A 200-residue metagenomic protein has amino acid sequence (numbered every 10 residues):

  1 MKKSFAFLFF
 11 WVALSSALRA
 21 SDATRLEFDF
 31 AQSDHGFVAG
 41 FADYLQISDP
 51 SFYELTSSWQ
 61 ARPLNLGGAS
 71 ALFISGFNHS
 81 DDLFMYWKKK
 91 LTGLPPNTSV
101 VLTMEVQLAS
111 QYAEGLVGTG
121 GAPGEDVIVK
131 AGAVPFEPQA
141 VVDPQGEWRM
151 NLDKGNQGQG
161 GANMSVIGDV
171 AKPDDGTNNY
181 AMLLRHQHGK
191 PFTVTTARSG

Functional and structural regions predicted by a protein language model:
A6-S16: Bacterial N-terminal signal peptides
S21-F52: Extracellular carbohydrate-recognition regions
S58-Y86: Surface-exposed, low-complexity/disordered Ser/Thr/Gly/Pro/Asn-rich loops and linkers
H79-P95, Q187-G189: Short beta-strands within extracellular/lumenal beta-sheet-rich domains
S99-A113: A short beta-strand element within beta-rich, extracytoplasmic domains of secreted/secretory-pathway proteins
T119-V141: Short edge-strand/loop segments of extracellular domains
A140-V194: Exoplasmic/lumenal beta-rich domain surfaces
V194-G200: Noncatalytic modules at the cell exterior or secretory-pathway interfaces, chiefly beta-strand-rich lectin/adhesion
